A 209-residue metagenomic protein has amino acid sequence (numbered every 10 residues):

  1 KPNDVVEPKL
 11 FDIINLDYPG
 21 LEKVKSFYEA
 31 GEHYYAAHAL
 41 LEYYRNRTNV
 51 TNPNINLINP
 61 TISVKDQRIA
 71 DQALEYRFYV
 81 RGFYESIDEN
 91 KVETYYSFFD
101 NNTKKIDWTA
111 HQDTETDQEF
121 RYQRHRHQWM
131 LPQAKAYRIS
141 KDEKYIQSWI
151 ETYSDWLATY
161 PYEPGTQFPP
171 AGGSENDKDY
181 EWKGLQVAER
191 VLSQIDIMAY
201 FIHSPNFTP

Functional and structural regions predicted by a protein language model:
K1-S97: Extreme N-terminal leader/anchor segments
F11, N15, K65, H111-T116 (+1 more regions): Short, well-ordered helical secondary-structure segments
Y96, K105, Q112-P209: Aromatic-lined, polymer-binding surfaces characteristic of secreted/periplasmic polysaccharide-degrading enzymes
